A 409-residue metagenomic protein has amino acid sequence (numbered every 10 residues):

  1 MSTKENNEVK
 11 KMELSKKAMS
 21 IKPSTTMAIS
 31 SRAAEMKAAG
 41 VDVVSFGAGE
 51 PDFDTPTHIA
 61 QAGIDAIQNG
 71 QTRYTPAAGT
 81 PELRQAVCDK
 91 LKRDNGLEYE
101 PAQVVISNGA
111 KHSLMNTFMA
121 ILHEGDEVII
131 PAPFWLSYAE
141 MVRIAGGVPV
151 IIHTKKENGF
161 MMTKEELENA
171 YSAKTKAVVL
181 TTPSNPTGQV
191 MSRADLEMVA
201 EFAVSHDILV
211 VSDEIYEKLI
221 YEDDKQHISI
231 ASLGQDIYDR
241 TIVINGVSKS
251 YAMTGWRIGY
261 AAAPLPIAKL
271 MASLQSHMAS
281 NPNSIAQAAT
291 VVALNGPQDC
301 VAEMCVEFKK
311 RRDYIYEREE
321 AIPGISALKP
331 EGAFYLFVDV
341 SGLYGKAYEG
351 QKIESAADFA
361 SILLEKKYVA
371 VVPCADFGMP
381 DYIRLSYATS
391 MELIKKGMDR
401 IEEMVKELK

Functional and structural regions predicted by a protein language model:
S2-L14, A18, K22-S24, I29-V43 (+3 more regions): PLP-dependent class I/II
G47-E50, D65-R84: A glycine-/small-polar-enriched, mobile loop at the entrance of the PLP active site in fold-type I
Y74-S107: Conserved N-terminal alpha-helix of the aminotransferase class I/II PLP-enzyme fold
